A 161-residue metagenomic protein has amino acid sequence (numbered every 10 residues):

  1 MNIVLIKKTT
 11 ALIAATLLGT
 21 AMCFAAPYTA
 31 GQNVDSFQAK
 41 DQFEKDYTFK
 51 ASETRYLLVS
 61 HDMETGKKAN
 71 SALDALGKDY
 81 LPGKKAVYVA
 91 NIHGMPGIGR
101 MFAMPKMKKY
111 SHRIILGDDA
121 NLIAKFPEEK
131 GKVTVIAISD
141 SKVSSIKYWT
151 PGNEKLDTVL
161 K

Functional and structural regions predicted by a protein language model:
N2-I13: Bacterial N-terminal signal peptides that target proteins for export
A11-A21: Bacterial N-terminal signal peptides
C23-A25, G31: Boundary at the C-terminal end of the N-terminal hydrophobic targeting segment
S36-T54: A short beta-strand-turn-helix
F49-G66: Short active-site neighborhood of thiol/selenol oxidoreductases, capturing the structured segment around
A51-S52, D118-L156: Thiol/disulfide oxidoreductase modules built on the thioredoxin-like
T65-K106: Structural microenvironment flanking redox-active thiols in thiol-disulfide oxidoreductases
V87-V89, A103-G131: Short, internal strand/loop/helix patches that form the active-site neighborhood or redox-interaction surface
